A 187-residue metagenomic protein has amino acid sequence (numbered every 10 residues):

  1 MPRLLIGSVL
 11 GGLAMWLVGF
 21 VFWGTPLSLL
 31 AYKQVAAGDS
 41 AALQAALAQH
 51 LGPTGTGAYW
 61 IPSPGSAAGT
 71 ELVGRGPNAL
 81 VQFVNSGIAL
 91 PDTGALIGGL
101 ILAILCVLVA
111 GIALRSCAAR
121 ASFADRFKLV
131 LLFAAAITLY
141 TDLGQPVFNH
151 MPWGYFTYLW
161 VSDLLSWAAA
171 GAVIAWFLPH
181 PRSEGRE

Functional and structural regions predicted by a protein language model:
R3-A46: N-terminal signal-anchor transmembrane alpha helix
R3-L4, S116-A135, E184-G185: Internal alpha-helical transmembrane segments of multi-pass membrane proteins
W60-A103: Individual transmembrane alpha-helix segments
G98-A119: Transmembrane alpha-helical segments in integral membrane proteins
C106, S166-W176: Hydrophobic cores of alpha-helical transmembrane segments in multi-pass inner/ER membrane proteins, independent
T138-N149: Transmembrane alpha-helical segments of integral membrane proteins
M151-S162: Non-cytosolic membrane-interface motifs at loop->transmembrane helix junctions
A172-E187: A juxtamembrane structural motif centered on a specific transmembrane helix
